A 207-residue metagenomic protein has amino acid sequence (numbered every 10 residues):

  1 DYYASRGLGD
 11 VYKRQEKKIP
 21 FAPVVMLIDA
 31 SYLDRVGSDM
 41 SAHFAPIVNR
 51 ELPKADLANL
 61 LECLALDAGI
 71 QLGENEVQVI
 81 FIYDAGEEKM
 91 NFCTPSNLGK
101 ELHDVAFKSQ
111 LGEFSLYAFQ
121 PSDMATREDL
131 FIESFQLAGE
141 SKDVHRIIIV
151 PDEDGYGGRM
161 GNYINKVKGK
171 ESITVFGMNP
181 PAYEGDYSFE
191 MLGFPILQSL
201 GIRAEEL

Functional and structural regions predicted by a protein language model:
D1-Y12: Single conserved hydrophobic/aromatic residue that forms the stacking wall/gate of nucleotide- or nucleobase-binding
R6, V175, P180-P181, E205-L207: Long, polar low-complexity intrinsically disordered regions
F21-V25, A30-R35, A42, P46-I148 (+2 more regions): A charged nuclease-like catalytic/ligand-binding cleft shared by nucleic-acid processing domains
M124, E153-G157, P180-Y183: Short Gly/Pro-enriched loop/turn and capping motifs at secondary-structure junctions
L137-K142, N162-T174: Short, surface-exposed basic-aromatic patches at helix termini and helix-loop junctions that form
R146-V150, I173-F176: Short hydrophobic alpha-helical runs that function as membrane-insertion/retention elements
I149-G158, Y163: Acidic, metal-binding active-site segment of PIN/NYN-like and related structure-specific nucleases
K168-L200: Short, flexible loop segments at boundaries between secondary-structure elements
